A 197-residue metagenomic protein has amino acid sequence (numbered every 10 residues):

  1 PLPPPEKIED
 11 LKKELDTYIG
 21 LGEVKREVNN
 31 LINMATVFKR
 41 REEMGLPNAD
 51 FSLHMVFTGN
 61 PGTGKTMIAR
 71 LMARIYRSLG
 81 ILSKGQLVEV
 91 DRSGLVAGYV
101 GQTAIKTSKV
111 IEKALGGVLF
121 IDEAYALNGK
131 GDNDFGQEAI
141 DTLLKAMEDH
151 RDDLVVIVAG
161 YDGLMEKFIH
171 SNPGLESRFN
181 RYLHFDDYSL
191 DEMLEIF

Functional and structural regions predicted by a protein language model:
P4, L46-G85, K109-K113, F179: Walker A/P-loop
D10-L53, R74: Pre-Walker A (pre-P-loop) alpha-helix and adjacent loop at the N terminus of AAA/AAA+ ATPase modules, a conserved
S83-A114, Q137: Short glycine-rich substrate-engagement loop in P-loop NTPases that contacts/grips substrate
Y99-T103, Y125-I140, R151, K167-I169: Conserved ATPase-coupling elements of RecA-like P-loop NTPase cores
I111-K113, A139-L154: Substrate-engagement module of ASCE P-loop NTPases
F120-D122, D141-T142, L154-Y161: Structural recognition of the conserved hydrophobic beta-strand(s) that form the central parallel beta-sheet of P-loop
H170-D187: A short helix-turn-beta junction within AAA+ P-loop NTPase domains corresponding to the substrate/partner-engaging
F185-F197: Conserved small helical "lid"/interfacial subdomain of P-loop NTPases
